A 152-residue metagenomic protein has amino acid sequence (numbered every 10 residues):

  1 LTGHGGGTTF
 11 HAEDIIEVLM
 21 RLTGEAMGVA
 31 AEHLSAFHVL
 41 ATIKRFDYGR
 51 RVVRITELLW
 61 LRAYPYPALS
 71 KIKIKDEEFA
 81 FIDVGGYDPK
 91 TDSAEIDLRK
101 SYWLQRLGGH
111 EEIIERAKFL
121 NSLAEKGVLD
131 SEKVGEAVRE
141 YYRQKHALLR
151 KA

Functional and structural regions predicted by a protein language model:
L1-R45, G49-R51: Conserved P-loop NTPase nucleotide-binding/switch module
V39-V128: Conserved P-loop NTPase
E115, F119-A152: Terminal-proximal interaction/regulatory segments of ATP-powered molecular machines
